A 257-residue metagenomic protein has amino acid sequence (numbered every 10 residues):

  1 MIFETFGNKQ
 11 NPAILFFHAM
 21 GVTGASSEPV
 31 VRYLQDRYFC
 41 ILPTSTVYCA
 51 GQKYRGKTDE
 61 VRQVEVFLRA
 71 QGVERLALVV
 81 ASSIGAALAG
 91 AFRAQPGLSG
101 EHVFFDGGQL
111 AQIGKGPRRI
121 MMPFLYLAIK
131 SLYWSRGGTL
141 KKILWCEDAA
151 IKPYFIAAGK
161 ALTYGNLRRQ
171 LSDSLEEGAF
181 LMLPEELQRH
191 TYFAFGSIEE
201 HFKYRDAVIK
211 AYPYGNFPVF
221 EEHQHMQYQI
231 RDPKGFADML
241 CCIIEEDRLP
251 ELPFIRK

Functional and structural regions predicted by a protein language model:
I2-A50: Conserved HGGG/HGGXW glycine-rich cap/lid loop of the alpha/beta-hydrolase fold
I41-L78: Active-site loop/oxyanion-hole signature of alpha/beta-hydrolase fold enzymes
S45, P218-Q224: Short glycine-rich catalytic loops that host catalytic nucleophiles or stabilize transition states across multiple
V80-A89: Gly/Ala-rich beta-loop-alpha elbow adjacent to hydrolase catalytic centers
A91-S131: Flexible "cap/lid" loop of the alpha/beta hydrolase fold
G114-G116, S131-E185: Conserved alpha/beta-hydrolase catalytic His-Asp/Glu region
R169-K210, Q229: Conserved serine/cysteine hydrolase catalytic core
H223-A237: Catalytic histidine-centered segment of alpha/beta-hydrolase-like enzymes
